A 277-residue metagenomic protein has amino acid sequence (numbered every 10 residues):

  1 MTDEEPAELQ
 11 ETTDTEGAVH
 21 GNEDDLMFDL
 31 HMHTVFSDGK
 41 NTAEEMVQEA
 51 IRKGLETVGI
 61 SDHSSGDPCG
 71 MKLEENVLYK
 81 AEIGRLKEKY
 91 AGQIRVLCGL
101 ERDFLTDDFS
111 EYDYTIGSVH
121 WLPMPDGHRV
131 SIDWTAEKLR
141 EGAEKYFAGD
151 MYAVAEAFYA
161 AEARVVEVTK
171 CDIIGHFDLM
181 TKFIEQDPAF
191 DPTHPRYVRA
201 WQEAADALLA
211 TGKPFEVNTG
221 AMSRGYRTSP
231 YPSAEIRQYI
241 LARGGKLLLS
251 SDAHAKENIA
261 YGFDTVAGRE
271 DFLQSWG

Functional and structural regions predicted by a protein language model:
M1-L30, T34, A43, G127 (+2 more regions): Charged catalytic cores and adjacent phosphate/nucleic-acid-binding surfaces used for phosphate/nucleic-acid chemistry
H20-E156, N258: A metal-dependent hydrolase metal-coordination microenvironment
L30, S61, G175-F177, S251: Active-site flanking residues adjacent to catalytic metal/cofactor-binding acidic residues
G39-N41, S65, G117-D206, P214-V217 (+1 more regions): Divalent metal-binding pocket/active-site signature
A43-R52, V77, A81, E156-A163 (+4 more regions): Amphipathic, non-transmembrane alpha-helical secondary structure
K53, K89, V165-V168, A210-T211 (+1 more regions): Alpha-helix C-cap/termination motif
L55, Y112, K170-C171, G245: A structural motif
